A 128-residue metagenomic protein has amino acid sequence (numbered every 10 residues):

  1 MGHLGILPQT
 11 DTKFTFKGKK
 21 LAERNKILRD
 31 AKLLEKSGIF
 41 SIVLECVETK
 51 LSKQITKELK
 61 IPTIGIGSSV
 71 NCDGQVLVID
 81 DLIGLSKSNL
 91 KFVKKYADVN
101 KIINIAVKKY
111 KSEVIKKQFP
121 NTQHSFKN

Functional and structural regions predicted by a protein language model:
M1-L90, K94-A97, K101-N128: Alpha/beta enzyme core
